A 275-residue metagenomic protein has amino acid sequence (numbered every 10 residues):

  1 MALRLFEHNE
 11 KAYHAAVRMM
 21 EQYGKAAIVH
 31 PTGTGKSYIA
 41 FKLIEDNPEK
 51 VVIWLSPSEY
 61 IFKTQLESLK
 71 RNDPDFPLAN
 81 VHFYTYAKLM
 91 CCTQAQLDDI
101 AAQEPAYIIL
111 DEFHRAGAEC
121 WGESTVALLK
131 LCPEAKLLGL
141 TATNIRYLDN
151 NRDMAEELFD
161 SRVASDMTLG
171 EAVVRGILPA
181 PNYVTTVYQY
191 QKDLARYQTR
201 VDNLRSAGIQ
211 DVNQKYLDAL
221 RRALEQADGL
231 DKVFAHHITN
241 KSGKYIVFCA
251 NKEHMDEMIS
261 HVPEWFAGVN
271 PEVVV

Functional and structural regions predicted by a protein language model:
M1-V29: Conserved pre-motif I regulatory segment
A16, I39-N47, S124, L128: Hydrophobic residues on the short alpha-helix immediately C-terminal to a glycine-rich phosphate/catalytic loop
Q22-L43, F248: Walker A/P-loop
V51-S58, K244-N251, V274: Conserved RecA-like ASCE P-loop NTPase motor core of nucleic-acid helicases/translocases
F62-E104: Inter-Walker segment of RecA-like/P-loop motor cores
Y86, D98-I145: SF2 helicase catalytic motif II
D149-Y245: Interdomain helical connector at the RecA1-RecA2 junction of SF1/SF2 helicase-like NTPases
A250-V275: Conserved helicase motor "Helicase C" RecA-like lobe of SF1/SF2 P-loop NTPases
